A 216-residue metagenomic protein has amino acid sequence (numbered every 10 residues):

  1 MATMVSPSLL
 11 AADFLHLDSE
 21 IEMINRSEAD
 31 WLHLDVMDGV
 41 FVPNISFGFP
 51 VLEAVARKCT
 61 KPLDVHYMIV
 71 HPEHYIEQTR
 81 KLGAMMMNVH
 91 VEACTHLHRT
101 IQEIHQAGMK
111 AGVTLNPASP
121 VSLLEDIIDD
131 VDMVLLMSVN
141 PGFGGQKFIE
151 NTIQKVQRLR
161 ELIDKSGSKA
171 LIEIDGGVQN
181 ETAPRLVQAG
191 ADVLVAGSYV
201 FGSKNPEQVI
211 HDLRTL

Functional and structural regions predicted by a protein language model:
M1-N88, C94-H96, E103, A111 (+9 more regions): Conserved N-terminal beta1-alpha1 strand-loop-helix module at the mouth
H33, E173-I174: Generic enzyme active-site microenvironment
H90-E92, N116, M137-N140, G197-S198: Short beta->alpha connector loops at strand-helix junctions that form conserved, small/polar/Pro-enriched
K110-T114, A118: Internal catalytic-core helix/loop-beta-alpha segment that presents or stabilizes conserved functional determinants
A118-P120, Q179: Short acidic loop-to-helix transition motifs that present clustered carboxylates
I174-G177, V195-Y199: Glycine-rich beta-strand-to-loop/alpha-helix junction loops that act as flexible
G177-A189: Acidic, divalent-metal-coordinating active-site segment for phosphoryl/phosphodiester hydrolysis, typified by short
